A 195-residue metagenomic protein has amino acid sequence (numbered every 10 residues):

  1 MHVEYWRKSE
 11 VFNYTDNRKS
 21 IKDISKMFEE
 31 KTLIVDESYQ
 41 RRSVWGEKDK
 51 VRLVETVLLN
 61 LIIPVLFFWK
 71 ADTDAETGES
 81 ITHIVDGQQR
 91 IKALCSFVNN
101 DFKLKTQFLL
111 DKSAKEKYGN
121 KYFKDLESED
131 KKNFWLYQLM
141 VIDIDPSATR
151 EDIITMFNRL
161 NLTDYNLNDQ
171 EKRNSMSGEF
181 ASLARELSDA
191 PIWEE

Functional and structural regions predicted by a protein language model:
V3-D23, I34-E47, V51-E195: Basic- and aromatic-enriched surface patches that contact anionic nucleotides/nucleic acids
